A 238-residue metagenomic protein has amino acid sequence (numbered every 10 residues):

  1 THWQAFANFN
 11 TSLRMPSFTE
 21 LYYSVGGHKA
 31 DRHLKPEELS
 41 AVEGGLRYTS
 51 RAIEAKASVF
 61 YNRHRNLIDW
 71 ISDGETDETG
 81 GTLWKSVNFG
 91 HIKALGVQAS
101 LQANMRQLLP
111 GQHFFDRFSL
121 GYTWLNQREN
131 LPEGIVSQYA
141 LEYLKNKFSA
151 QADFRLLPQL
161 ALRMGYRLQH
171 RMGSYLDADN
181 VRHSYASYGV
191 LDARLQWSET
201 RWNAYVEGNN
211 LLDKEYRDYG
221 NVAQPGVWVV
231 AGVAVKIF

Functional and structural regions predicted by a protein language model:
T1-Q4, T11-H64, G74-M105, A140-N146: Outer-membrane beta-barrel signature, preferentially recognizing the C-terminal barrel domain of Gram-negative
H2-A5, A52-A55, Q107-G111, D116 (+3 more regions): Repeated loop/turn-to-beta-strand initiation elements of outer-membrane beta-barrel proteins
W3, S58, A178-Y185, D192-L195 (+1 more regions): Short, glycine/charged-rich beta-strand-loop motifs at protein surfaces that mediate ligand recognition and catalysis
A7-T11, E20, S24, L46 (+4 more regions): Transmembrane beta-barrel strands of outer-membrane/channel proteins
F18-V25, R32, L67-E75, Q112-F114 (+3 more regions): Outer-membrane beta-barrel translocator domains and adjoining extracellular loop/strand segments of Gram-negative
E38-L39, L160, S187-G189, W202: A structural signal for the main folded, soluble domain(s) of proteins
F60-R63, G81-L176, L212, G232-K236: Gram-negative outer-membrane beta-barrel transporters
R65-N66, R106, L168-Y175, D192 (+1 more regions): C-terminal beta-signal and adjacent terminal beta-strands/loops of Gram-negative outer-membrane beta-barrel proteins
